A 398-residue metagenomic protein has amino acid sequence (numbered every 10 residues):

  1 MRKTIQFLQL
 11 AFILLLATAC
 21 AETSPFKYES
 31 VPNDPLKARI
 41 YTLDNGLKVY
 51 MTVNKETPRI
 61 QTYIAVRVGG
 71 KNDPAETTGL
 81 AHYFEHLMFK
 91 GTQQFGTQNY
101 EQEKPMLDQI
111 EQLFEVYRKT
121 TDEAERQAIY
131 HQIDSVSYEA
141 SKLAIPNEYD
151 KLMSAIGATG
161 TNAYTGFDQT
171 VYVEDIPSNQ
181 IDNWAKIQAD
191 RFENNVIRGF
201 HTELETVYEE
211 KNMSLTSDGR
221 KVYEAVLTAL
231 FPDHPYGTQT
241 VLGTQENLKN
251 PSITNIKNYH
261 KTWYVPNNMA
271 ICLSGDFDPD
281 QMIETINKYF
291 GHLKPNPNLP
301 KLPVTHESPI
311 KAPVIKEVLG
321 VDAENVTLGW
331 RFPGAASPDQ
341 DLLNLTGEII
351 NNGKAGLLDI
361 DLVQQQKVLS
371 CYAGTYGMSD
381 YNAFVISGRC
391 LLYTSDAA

Functional and structural regions predicted by a protein language model:
M1-L8: Bacterial N-terminal signal peptides that target proteins for export
T18-A19: C-terminal motif of bacterial Sec signal peptides marking the signal peptidase cleavage site
S24, R191, N195-G199, N212-T216 (+4 more regions): An aromatic/glycine/proline-enriched structural segment found at the starts of mature extracellular/organellar domains
P32-Y63: Mature N-terminal segment immediately following signal peptide/propeptide cleavage in secreted/periplasmic
T52, T57-G70, G79-A81, G96-D190 (+4 more regions): M16 family metallopeptidases and their MPP-like homologs
T78-H86, K90: Active-site recognition of the HExxH zinc-binding catalytic motif
